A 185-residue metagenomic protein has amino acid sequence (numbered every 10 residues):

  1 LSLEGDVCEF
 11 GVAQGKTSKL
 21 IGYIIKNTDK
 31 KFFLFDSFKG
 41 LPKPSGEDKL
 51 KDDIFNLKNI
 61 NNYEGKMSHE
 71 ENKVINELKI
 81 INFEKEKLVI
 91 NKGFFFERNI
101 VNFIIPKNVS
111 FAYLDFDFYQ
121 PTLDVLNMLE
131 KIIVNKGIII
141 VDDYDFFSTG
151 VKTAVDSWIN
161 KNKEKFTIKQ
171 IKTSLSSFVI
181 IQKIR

Functional and structural regions predicted by a protein language model:
L3-R185: S-adenosylmethionine/decaboxylated-SAM
